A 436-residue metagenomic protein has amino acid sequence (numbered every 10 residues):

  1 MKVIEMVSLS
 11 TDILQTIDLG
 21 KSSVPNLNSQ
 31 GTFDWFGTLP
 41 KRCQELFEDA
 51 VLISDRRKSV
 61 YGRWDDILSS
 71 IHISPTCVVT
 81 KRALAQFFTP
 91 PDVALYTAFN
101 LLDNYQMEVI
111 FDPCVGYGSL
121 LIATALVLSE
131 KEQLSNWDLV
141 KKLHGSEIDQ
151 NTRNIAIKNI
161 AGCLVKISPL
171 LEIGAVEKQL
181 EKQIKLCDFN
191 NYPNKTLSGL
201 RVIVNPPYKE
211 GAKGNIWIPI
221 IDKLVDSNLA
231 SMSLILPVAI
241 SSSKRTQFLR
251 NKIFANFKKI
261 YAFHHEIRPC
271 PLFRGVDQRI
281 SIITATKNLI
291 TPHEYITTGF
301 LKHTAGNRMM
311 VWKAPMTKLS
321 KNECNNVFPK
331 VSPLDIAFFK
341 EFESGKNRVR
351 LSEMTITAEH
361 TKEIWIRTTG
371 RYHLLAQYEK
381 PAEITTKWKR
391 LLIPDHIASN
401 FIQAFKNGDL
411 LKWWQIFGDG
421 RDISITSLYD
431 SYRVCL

Functional and structural regions predicted by a protein language model:
K2-N159, P193, P206, W217 (+2 more regions): Class I S-adenosyl-L-methionine
A83, F88-V93, V115-I122, I148-I157 (+3 more regions): Signature of N6-adenine DNA methyltransferases within the class I
F99, E132-Q133, E172, I267-F273 (+1 more regions): Catalytic micro-motifs at enzyme active sites that drive phosphoryl/nucleotidyl and oxygen chemistry
M107, D138-K141, L197-G199, L229 (+1 more regions): A general structural motif
E108-D112, I260, T361-T368: Short hydrophobic beta-strand segments
I157-L170, G174-Q179: Short, conserved SAM-binding/catalytic segment of Class I S-adenosyl-L-methionine-dependent methyltransferases
L180, R279-S281, K387, L428: Residues that flank catalytic or metal-binding motifs in active/ligand-binding sites
H303, N307-L436: Polybasic, glycine- and aromatic-enriched phosphate-binding surface used to engage nucleic acids
